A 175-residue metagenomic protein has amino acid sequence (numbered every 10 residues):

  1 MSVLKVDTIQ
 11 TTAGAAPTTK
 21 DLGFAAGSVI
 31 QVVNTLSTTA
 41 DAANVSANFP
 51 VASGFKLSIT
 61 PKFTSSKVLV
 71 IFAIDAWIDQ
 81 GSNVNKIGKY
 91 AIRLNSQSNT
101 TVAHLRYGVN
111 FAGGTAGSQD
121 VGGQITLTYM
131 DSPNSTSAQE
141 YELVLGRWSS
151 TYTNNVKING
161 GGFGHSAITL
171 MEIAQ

Functional and structural regions predicted by a protein language model:
M1, F24, V156-N159: Short aromatic-glycine motifs in intrinsically disordered, low-complexity regions
S2, S28, P50-A52, F63-S65: Short, surface-exposed loop/turn motifs at beta-strand boundaries within globular domains
V3-A43, Q175: Glycine-rich, low-complexity segments
A13, N34, F49, S53 (+1 more regions): Solvent-exposed, flexible loop/coil residues
T19-F24, S53, W77-D79: Generic alpha-helical propensity signal that fires on short helical segments and nearby coil/disordered stretches
T35-L36, A42-N44, P61-A138, V144-Q175: Terminal beta-strand-rich extracellular "head" domains that mediate receptor/glycan or other ligand binding
A40-A52: Solvent-exposed, conformationally flexible loop/turn segments
F55-I59: Extended, low-complexity regulatory regions
